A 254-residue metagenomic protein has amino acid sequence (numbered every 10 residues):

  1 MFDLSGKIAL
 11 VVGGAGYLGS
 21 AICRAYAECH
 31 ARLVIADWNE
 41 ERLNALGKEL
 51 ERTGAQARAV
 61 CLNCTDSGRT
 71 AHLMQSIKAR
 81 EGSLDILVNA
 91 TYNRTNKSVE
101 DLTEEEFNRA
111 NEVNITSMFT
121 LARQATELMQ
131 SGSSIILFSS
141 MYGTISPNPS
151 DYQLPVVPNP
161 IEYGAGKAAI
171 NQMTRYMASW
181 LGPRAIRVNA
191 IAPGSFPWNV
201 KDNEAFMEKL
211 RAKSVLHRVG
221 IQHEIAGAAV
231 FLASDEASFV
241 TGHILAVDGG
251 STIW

Functional and structural regions predicted by a protein language model:
D3, V156, V230, T241-W254: Short C-terminal tail/terminal secondary-structure segment of NAD(P)H-dependent dehydrogenase/reductase domains
D3-V34, M177: Canonical Rossmann dinucleotide-binding motif of NAD(H)/NADP(H)-dependent dehydrogenases/reductases, specifically
D85, Y92-N93, E100-T120, I136 (+3 more regions): Catalytic Tyr-X3-Lys loop
A90-N96, S195, G250: Conserved NAD(P)H cofactor-binding loop of Rossmann-fold oxidoreductase domains
N96, E104, V113-S133, F138-G143 (+3 more regions): Amphipathic alpha-helical dimer-interface segment in Rossmann-like NAD(P)H-dependent oxidoreductases
S98-V99, T103-N108, P149, N159 (+1 more regions): Substrate-binding pocket helix/loop in short-chain dehydrogenase/reductase
I136-G182, S195: Catalytic loop of short-chain dehydrogenase/reductase
G182, R187, V240-G242: Short, small/polar-rich loop/turn modules that mediate ligand/substrate recognition or access, typified
